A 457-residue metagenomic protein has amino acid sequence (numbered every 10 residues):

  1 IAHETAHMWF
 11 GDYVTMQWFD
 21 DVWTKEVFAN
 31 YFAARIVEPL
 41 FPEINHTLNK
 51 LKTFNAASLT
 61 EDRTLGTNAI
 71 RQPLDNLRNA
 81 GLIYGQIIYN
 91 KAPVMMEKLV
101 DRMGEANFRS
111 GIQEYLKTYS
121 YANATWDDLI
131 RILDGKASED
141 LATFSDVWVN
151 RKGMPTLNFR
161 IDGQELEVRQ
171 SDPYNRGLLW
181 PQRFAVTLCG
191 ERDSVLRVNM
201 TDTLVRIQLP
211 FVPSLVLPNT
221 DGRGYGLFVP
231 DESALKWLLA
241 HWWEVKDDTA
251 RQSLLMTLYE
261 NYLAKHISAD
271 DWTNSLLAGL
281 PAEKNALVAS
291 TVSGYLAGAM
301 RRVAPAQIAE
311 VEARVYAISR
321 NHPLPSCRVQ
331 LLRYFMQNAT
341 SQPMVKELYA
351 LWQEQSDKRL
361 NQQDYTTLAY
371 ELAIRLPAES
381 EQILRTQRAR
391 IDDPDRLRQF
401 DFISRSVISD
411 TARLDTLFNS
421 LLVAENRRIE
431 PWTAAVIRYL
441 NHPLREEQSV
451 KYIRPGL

Functional and structural regions predicted by a protein language model:
I1-L178, A309-R314, P325-S326, L331 (+3 more regions): Hydrophobic alpha-helical and helix-loop surface patches within well-folded domains that function as non-catalytic
I36, M103, K152, F184-L188 (+3 more regions): Generic hydrophobic alpha-helical segments
E43, K50-L51, A185-L188, L235-W237: Short, low-complexity, polar/charged sequence segments that are solvent-exposed and flexible
N55-A56, Q86, R176-L178, E191-R192 (+1 more regions): Long, ordered, helix-rich scaffold segments
D62, M200-D202, K265: Glycine-centered flexibility motif
I70, M95, W148-V149, F184 (+3 more regions): Long, contiguous hydrophobic alpha-helical segments, chiefly transmembrane helices and signal peptides
L141-A142, M154-T220: Beta-strand-rich binding/interaction modules
